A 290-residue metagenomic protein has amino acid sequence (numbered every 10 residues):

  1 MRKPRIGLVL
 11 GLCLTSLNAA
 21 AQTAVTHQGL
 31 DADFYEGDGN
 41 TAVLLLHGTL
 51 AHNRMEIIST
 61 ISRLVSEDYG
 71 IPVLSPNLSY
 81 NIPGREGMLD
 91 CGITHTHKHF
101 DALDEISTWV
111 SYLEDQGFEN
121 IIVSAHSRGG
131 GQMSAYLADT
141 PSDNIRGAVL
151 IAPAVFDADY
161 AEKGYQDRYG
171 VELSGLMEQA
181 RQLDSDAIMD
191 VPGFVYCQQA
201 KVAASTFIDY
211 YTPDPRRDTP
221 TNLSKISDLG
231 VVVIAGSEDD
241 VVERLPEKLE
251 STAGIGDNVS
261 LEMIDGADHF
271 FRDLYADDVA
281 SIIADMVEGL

Functional and structural regions predicted by a protein language model:
A21-G37: N-terminal cap/lid segment of alpha/beta-hydrolase-fold proteins
D38-N81: Short, surface-exposed "cap/lid" segments of acyl-processing enzymes
S59, S79-H97: Cap/lid segment of the alpha/beta-hydrolase catalytic domain
I93-D115: Alpha/beta-hydrolase active-site loop
Y112, F118-V171: Primarily recognizes the serine-hydrolase "nucleophile elbow" in alpha/beta-hydrolase and SGNH/GDSL folds
I226-S227, V233-A235: Short beta-strand/loop motif that positions the catalytic acidic residue of the alpha/beta-hydrolase fold
D240-E247, R272: Conserved alpha/beta-hydrolase "acid-adjacent" motif
A267-A276: Catalytic histidine-centered segment of alpha/beta-hydrolase-like enzymes
